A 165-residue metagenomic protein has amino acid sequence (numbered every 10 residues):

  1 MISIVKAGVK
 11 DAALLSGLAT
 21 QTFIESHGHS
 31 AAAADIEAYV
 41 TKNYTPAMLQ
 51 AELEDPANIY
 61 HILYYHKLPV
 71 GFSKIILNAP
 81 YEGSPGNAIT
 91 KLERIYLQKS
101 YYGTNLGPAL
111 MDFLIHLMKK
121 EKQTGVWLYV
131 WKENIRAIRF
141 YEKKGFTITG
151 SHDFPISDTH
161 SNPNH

Functional and structural regions predicted by a protein language model:
M1-S3: Extreme N-terminal starter segment of soluble prokaryotic enzymes
V9-A12, S16-H29, E37-S100, P108-L117 (+2 more regions): Acetyl-CoA-dependent GNAT
H61, G86-T90, T124-H165: C-terminal "cap" of GNAT-fold acetyltransferases
Q98-S100, T104, K132-E133: Active-site acidic-Proline motif in GNAT/NAT acetyltransferases
Y102-T104, P108, H160-N164: Accessory recognition modules or surfaces
